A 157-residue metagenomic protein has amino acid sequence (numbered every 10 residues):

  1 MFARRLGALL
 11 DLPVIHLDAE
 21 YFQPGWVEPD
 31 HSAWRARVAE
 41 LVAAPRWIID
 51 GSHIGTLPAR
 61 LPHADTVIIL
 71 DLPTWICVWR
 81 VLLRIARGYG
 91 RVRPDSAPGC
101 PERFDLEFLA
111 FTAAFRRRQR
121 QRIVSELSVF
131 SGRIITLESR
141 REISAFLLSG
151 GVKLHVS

Functional and structural regions predicted by a protein language model:
M1-G7, D18: Glycine-rich phosphate-binding P-loop
R4, P58, V124: Active-site phosphate/pyrophosphate- and oxyanion-stabilizing loops and adjacent acidic/basic residues in soluble
L9, F111-S157: NTP-dependent small-molecule kinase module
P13-L72: Conserved nucleotide-sensing/catalytic segment adjacent to the nucleotide-binding pocket in NTP-handling enzymes
P24-E28, C77-L82, A145-L148: Short, charged, surface-exposed secondary-structure boundary motifs
H31-R35, A86-R87, K153-L154: Short, hinge-like loop/turn segments at secondary-structure boundaries
G55-T56, I76, R118, E142: Short alpha-helical
L72-R118: A glycine- and Lys/Arg-enriched "phosphate-lid" helix/loop adjacent to the NTP-binding pocket of small-molecule kinases
